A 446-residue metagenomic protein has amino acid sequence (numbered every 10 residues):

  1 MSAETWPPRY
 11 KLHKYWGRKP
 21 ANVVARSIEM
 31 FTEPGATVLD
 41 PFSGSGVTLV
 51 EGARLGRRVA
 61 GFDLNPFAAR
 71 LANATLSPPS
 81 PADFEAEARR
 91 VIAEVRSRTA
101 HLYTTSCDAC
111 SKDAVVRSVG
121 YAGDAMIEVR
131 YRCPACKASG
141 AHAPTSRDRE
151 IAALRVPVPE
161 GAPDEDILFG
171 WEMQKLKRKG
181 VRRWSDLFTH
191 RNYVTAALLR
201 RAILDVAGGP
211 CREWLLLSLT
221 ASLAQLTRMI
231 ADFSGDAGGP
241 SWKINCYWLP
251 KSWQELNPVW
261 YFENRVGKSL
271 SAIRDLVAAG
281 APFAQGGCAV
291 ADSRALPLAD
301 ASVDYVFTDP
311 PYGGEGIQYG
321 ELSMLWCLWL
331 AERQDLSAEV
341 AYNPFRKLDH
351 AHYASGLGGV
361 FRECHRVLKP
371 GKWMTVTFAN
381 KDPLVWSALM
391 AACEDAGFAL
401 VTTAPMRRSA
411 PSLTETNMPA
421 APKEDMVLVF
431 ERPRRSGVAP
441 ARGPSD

Functional and structural regions predicted by a protein language model:
M1-L39, A53-A299, E315-R346, V360 (+5 more regions): Nucleic-acid modification enzymes, centered on SAM-dependent nucleic-acid methyltransferases
P34-G35, E332, E363, L368-M374: Short glycine-dipeptide loop
F42-G46: Class I SAM-dependent methyltransferase "Motif I" SAM/SAH-binding loop
V50-E51, A392: Hydrophobic/aromatic ligand-binding patch that stacks against planar heteroaromatic rings of cofactors or nucleotides
V306-F307: Hydrophobic beta-strand segment of the Class I
L336-V340, K372-F378: Conserved beta-strand signature within the Rossmann-like core of class I S-adenosyl-L-methionine
A354-P370, D395: A short glycine-rich, Lys/Arg-flanked "PGG" loop and its adjoining helix->strand segment in the class I
